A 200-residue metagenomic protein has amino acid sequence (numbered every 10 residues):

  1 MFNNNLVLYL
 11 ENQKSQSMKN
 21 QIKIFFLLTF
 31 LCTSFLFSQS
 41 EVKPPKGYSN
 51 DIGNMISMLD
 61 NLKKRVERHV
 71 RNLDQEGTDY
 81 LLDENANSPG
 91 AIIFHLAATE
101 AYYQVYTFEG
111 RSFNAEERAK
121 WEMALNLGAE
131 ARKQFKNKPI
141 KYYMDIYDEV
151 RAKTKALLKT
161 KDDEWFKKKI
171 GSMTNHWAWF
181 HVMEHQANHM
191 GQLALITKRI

Functional and structural regions predicted by a protein language model:
M1-K43: Bacterial Sec-dependent N-terminal signal peptides
N20-I24, K64, A101, A152: Hydrophobic alpha-helical segments, especially transmembrane helices and their immediate juxtamembrane helical caps
S38-N54, Y102-R151, E164, I200: Short, helix-capping/interhelical loops that line the mouth of catalytic, cofactor-, or ligand-binding pockets
I56-D60, E67, T78-N126, E164-I200: Short, contiguous alpha-helical
K63, E67, Y147-R151, K155: Hydrophobic core segments within long, regular secondary-structure runs in both alpha- and beta-rich folds
R71: Basic/aromatic DNA-contact patch characteristic of tyrosine site-specific recombinases
A98, A152-D163: Glycine-rich, acidic and aromatic/proline-enriched surface loops and short helix-turn segments that act as binding
